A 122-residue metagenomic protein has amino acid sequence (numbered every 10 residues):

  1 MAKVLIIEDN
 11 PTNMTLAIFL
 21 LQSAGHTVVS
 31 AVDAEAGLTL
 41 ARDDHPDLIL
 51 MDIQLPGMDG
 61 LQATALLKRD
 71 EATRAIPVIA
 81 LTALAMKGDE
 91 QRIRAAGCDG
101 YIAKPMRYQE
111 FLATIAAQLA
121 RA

Functional and structural regions predicted by a protein language model:
T15-S23: Charged docking surfaces used in two-component/phosphorelay signaling
S30, L55-M58, K87, A95: Residue-level signal for the "D+5" position in two-component response regulator receiver
S30-T39, G60: Helix N-cap/capping motif at the beta->alpha junctions
D52, T82: Active-site residues of response regulator receiver
P56-D59, R74, M86, K104-P105: The feature encodes the CheY-like receiver
M106-A116: C-terminal output helix
